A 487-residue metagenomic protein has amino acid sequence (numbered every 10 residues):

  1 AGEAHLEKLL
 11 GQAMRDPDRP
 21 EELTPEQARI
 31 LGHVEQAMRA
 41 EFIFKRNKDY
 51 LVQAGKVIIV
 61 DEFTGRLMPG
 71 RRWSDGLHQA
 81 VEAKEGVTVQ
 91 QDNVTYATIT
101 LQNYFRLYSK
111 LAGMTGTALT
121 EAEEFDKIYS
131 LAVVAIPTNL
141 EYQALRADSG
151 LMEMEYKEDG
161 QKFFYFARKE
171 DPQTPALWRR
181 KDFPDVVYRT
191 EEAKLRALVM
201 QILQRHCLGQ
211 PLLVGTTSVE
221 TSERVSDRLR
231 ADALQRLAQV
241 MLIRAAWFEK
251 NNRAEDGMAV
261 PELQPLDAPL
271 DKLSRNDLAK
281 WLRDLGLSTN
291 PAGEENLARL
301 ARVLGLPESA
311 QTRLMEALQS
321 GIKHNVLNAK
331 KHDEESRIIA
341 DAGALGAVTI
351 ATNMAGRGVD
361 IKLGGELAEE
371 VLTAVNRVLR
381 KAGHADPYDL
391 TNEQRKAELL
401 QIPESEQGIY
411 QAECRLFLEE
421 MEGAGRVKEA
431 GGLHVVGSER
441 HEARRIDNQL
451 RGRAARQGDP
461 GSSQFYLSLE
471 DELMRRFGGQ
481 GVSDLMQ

Functional and structural regions predicted by a protein language model:
A1-Q487: Conserved P-loop NTPase motor core
